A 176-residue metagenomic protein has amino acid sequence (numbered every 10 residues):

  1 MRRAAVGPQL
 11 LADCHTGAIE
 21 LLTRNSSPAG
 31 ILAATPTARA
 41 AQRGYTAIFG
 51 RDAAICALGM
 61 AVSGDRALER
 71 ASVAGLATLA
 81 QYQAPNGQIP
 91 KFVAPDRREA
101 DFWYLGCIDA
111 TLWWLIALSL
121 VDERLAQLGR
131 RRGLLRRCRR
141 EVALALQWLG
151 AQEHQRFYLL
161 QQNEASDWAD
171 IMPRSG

Functional and structural regions predicted by a protein language model:
M1-G7, A54-A67, W113-G133: Well-ordered alpha-helical scaffold segments within catalytic/enzyme domains
M1-I48, A74, T78: Low-complexity, Ser/Thr/Pro/Gly-enriched N-terminal "stalk/linker" regions
G7, Y45-F49, A61-G64, L68 (+1 more regions): Short secondary-structure transition/capping motifs
A12, R66-V73, L105, T111-L112 (+1 more regions): Non-membrane alpha-helical structural segments and their capping/turn regions in soluble enzymes
G17-R24, A74, T78-Y82, L120 (+1 more regions): Alpha-helical scaffold segments in carbohydrate-active enzymes
A34, A41-T46, P90-R132, R136 (+1 more regions): The feature captures the catalytic groove of carbohydrate-active enzymes
G50-Y82: Alpha-helical support elements that line or immediately flank enzyme active sites and cofactor-binding pockets
